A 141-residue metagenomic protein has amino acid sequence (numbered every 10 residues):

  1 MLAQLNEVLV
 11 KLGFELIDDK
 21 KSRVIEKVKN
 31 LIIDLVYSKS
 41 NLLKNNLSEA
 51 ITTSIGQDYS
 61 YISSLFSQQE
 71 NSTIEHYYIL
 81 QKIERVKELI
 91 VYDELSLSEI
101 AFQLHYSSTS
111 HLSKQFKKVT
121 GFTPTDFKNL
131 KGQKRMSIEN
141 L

Functional and structural regions predicted by a protein language model:
M1-L35: Compact structured core domains
V24-E75, D93-Q103: DNA-binding recognition helix and immediately preceding turn/loop of helix-turn-helix/winged-helix domains
I62, H111-L112, F116: Short hydrophobic/aromatic patch on the recognition helix
F66, Y78, I90, Q115-F116 (+1 more regions): DNA major-groove recognition helix of helix-turn-helix
Q103-S107, K117: A short, basic/aromatic helix-end/turn motif that makes direct DNA contacts
K114-L141: …primarily DNA-binding HTH/wHTH and HhH modules…
